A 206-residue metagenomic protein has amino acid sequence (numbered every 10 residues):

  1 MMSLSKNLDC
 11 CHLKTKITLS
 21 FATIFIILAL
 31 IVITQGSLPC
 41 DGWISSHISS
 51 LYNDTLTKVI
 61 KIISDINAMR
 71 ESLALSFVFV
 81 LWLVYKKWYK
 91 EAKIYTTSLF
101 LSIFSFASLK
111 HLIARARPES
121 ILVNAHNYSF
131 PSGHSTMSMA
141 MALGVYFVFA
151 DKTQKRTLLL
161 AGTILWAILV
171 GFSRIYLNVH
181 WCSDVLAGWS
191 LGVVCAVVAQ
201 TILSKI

Functional and structural regions predicted by a protein language model:
M1-E71, H111-I121: N-terminal transmembrane-helix/juxtamembrane module of multi-pass inner/ER membrane proteins
S3, K16-I17, L122-I206: Membrane-embedded catalytic cores of phosphoryl/pyrophosphoryl-handling enzymes
I26-I31, S102-A107, L165-I175: Aromatic-anchored segments of alpha-helical transmembrane domains
I31-V32, L81-K86, A150, R174-I175: Hydrophobic alpha-helical transmembrane segments
G36-S37, W88, H111-E119, V179-S183 (+1 more regions): Transmembrane helix-loop junctions in multipass membrane proteins, especially transporters and channels
S46, I94-L99, V185-W189: Alpha-helical transmembrane segments of multi-pass membrane proteins, especially transporters and channels
L75, F79, L99, L159 (+1 more regions): Hydrophobic alpha-helical transmembrane segments of polytopic
S76, Y85-D151, K155: Membrane-interface loops
